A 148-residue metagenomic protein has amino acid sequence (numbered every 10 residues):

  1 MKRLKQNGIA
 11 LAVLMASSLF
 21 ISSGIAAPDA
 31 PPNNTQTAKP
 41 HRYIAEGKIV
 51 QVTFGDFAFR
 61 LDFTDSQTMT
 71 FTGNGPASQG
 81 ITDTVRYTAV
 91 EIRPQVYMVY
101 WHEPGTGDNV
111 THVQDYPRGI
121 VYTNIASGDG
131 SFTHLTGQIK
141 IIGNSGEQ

Functional and structural regions predicted by a protein language model:
K2-L11: Bacterial N-terminal signal peptides that target proteins for export
L11-S22: Bacterial N-terminal signal peptides
G24-P28: Boundary at the C-terminal end of the N-terminal hydrophobic targeting segment
A30-F59: Tryptophan-anchored aromatic micro-motifs
I44-E46, D62-T70, I92-Q95, Q114-V121: Short, solvent-exposed coil/turn segments at beta-strand boundaries
F59-V90: N-terminal glycine/threonine-rich, aromatic-flanked beta-hairpin/loop signature
S78-Q114: Contiguous, well-ordered beta-strand patches that form the walls/edges of small beta-barrel/beta-sandwich domains
Y100-Q148: Beta-sheet ligand-binding and adhesion/scaffold domains
